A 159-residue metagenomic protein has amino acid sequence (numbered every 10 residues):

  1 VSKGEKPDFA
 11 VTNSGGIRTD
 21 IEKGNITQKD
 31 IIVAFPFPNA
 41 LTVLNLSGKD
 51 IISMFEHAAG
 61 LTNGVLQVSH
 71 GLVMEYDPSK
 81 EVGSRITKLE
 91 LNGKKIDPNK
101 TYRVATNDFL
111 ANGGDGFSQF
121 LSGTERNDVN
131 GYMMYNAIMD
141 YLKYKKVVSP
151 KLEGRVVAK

Functional and structural regions predicted by a protein language model:
V1-K159: Feature captures C-terminal
